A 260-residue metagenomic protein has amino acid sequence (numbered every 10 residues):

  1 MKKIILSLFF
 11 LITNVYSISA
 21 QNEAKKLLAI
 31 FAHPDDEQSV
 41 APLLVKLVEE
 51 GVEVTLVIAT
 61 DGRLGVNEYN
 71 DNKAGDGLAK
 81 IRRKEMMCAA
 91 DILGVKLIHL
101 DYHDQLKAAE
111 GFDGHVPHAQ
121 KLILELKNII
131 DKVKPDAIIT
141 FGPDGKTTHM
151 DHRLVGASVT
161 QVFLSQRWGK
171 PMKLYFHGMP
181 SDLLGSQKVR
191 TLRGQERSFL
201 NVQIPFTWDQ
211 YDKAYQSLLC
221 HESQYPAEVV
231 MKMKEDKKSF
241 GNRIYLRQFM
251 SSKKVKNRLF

Functional and structural regions predicted by a protein language model:
I4-T13: Sec-dependent N-terminal signal peptides
L11, V133, V162, L218-E222: Alpha-helix boundary/capping residues
T13-V15, K253: Prokaryotic Sec-type signal peptides and long signal-anchor helices with extended Leu/Ile/Val-rich h-regions
I18-G169, L259: Active-site beta-strand->loop->alpha-helix modules in alpha/beta enzyme cores, enriched in Gly/His/Asp(Glu)
Q166-F260: The feature marks non-catalytic terminal segments
